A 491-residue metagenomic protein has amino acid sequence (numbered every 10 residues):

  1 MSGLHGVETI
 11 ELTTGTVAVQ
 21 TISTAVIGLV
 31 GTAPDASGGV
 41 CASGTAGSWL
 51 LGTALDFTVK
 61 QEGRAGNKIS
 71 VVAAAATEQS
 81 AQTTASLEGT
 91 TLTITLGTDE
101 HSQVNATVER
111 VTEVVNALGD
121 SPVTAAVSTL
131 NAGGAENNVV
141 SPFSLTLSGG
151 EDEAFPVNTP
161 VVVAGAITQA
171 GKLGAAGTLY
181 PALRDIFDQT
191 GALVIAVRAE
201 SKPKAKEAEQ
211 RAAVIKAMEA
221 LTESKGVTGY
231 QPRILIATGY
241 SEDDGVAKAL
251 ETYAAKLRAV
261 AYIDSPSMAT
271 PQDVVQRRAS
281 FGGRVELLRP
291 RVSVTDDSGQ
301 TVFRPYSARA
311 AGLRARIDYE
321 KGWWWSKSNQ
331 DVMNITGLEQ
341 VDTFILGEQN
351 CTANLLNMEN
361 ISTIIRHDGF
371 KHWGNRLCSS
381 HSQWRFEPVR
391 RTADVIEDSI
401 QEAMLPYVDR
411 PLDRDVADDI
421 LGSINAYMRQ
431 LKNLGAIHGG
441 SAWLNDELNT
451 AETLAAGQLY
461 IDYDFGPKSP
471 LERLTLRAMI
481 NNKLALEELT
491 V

Functional and structural regions predicted by a protein language model:
M1-V491: Surface-exposed assembly/interface segments
